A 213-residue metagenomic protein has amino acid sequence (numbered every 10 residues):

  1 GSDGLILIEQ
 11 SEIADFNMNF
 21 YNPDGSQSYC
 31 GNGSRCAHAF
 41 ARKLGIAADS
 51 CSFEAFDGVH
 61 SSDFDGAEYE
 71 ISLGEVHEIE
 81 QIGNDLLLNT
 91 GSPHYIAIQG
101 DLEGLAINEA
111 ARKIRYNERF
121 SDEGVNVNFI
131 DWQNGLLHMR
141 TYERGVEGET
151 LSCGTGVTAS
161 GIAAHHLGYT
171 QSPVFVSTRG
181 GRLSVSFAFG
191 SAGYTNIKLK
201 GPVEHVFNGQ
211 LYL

Functional and structural regions predicted by a protein language model:
G1-G66, I96-L213: A glycine-rich beta-to-alpha transition motif near the start of alpha/beta enzyme domains, typified by
A55-E80, L88: Extended Lys/Arg-rich, glycine-bearing segments that form polyanion-binding/interaction patches within enzyme domains
I71-N84, L105, E109-I114: Active-site glycine-rich loop that binds ribose-phosphate moieties when present
E80-L86, N208-L211: Extended Gly/Ser/Thr-rich low-complexity repeat segments, especially those forming or decorating extracellular
L86-L87, I96: RNA pseudouridine synthases
L87-L88, L199: Active-site donor-nucleotide binding/catalytic segment of nucleotide-sugar enzymes
